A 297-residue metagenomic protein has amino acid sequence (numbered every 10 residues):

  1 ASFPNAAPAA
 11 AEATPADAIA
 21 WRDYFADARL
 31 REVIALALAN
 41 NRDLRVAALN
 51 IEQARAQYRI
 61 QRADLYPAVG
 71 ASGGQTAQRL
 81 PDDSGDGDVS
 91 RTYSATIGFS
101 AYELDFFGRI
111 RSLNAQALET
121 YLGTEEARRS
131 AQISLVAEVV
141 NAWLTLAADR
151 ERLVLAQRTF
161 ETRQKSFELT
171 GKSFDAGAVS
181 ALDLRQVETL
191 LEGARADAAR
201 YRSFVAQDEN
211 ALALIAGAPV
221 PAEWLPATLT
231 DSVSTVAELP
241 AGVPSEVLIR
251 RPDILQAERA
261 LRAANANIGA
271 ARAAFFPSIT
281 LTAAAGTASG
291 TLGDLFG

Functional and structural regions predicted by a protein language model:
A1-L36, N114, L118, R202-I249 (+3 more regions): Terminal intrinsically disordered/low-complexity segments used for targeting and assembly
D17, W21, A26-L30, L65-P67 (+4 more regions): Envelope-exposed proteins and targeting segments
L30-E32, V46, T92-S94, N141 (+1 more regions): Transmembrane beta-barrel architecture of outer-membrane proteins
L49, Q53-Q57: Membrane-embedded segments
L65-D88, A101-S130, L255, A274-G297: Small/polar (Gly/Ser/Thr/Ala-rich) solvent-exposed segments that form structured loops/beta-strands/short helices used
Y93-S100, A142, V243: Hydrophobic, lipid-facing positions within transmembrane beta-strands of outer-membrane proteins
I110, E126-V243: Periplasmic alpha-helical coiled-coil/stalk elements that build and connect Gram-negative outer-membrane
Q256-S278: Long hydrophobic segments that form regular secondary structure
